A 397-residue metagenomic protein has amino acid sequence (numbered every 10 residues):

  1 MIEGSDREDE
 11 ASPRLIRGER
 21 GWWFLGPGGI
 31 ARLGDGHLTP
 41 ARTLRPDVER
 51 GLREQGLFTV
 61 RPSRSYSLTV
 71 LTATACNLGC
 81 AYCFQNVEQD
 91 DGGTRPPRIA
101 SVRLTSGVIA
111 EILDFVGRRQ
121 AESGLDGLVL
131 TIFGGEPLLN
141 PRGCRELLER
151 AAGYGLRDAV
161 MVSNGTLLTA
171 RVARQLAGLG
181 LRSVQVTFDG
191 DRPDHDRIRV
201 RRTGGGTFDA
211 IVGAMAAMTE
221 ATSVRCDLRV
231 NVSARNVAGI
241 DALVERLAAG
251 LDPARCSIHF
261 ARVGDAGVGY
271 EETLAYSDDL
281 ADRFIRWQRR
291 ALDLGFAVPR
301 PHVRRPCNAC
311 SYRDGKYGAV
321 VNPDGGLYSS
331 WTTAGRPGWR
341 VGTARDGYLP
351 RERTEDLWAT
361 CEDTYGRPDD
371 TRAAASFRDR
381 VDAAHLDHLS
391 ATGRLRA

Functional and structural regions predicted by a protein language model:
E3-T69, E122-G124: N-terminal [4Fe-4S]-dependent radical SAM core
L52-R174, L179-R182: Conserved alpha-helical substructure of the radical SAM core
T69-L71, V129-F133, V160-N164, Q185-D189 (+3 more regions): A cross-family glycoside hydrolase active-site/sugar-binding cleft signature
A75-V87, A309, T360-S376: Local cysteine-cluster metal-coordination motifs and their immediate loop/turn environment, predominantly Fe-S cluster
Q89-D90, P137-L139, G165-A170, V184-G204 (+2 more regions): Conserved radical SAM core fold
R197-D314: Radical SAM enzyme [4Fe-4S]-AdoMet core and its adjacent flexible, acidic and glycine-rich loops/tails across
L327-Y328: Hydrophobic "anchor" residues
T332-A397: Flexible mid-to-C-terminal extensions adjoining Fe-S/redox cofactors in radical SAM and related proteins
